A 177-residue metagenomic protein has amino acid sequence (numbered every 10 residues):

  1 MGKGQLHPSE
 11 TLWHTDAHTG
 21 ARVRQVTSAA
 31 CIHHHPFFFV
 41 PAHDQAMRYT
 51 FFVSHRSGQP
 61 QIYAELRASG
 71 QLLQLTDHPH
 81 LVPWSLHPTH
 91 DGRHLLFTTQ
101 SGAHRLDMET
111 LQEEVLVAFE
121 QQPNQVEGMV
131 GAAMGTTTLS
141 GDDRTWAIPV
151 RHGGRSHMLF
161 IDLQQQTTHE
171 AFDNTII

Functional and structural regions predicted by a protein language model:
M1-R24, H157: Blade/loop signatures of beta-propeller domains
T15-T19, Y49-D77: Beta-propeller domains
T19-A21, P36, A68, A132 (+1 more regions): Short, solvent-exposed coil/turn segments
A21, P60-I62, G70, S101-A103 (+1 more regions): Repetitive beta-architecture junctions, highlighting loop-to-beta-strand starts across blade-like repeats
Q25-F39: Asp/Glu-centered strand-loop micro-motifs enriched in Gly/Pro and often flanked by an aromatic residue
H35-Q45, M129-T137: Signature of short aromatic-glycine-proline-rich micro-motifs recurring in repeat-based ectodomains
P41-A42, M47-F51, P79, L86: General structural concept
L75-T89, R93-I177: Asp-box/WD-like beta-propeller blade repeats and closely related beta-sheet repeat scaffolds
